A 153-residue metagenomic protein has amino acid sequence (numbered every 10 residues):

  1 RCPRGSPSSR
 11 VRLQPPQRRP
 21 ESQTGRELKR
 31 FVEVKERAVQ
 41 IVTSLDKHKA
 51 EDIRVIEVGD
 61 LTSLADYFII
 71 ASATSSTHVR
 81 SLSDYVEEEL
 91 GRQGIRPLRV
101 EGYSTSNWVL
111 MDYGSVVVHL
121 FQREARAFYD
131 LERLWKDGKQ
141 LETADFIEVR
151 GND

Functional and structural regions predicted by a protein language model:
C2-D60, T74-S81, E101-G102, N107 (+2 more regions): Long, contiguous binding/interaction regions
S63-D66, D112-S115: A short, glycine/Asx- and small/polar-enriched loop/turn that sits immediately N-terminal to a beta-strand
I70-S72: Short hydrophobic/aromatic beta-strand micro-patches that form the beta-sheet surface supporting nucleotide- or nucleic
Y85-E88, S115: Short, residue-level hotspots on alpha-helical faces of the histone-fold and other alpha-helical interaction modules
E87-Q93, K139: A common structural junction motif
R92-V100: Active-site phosphate-binding and catalytic loops of NTP-dependent enzymes
